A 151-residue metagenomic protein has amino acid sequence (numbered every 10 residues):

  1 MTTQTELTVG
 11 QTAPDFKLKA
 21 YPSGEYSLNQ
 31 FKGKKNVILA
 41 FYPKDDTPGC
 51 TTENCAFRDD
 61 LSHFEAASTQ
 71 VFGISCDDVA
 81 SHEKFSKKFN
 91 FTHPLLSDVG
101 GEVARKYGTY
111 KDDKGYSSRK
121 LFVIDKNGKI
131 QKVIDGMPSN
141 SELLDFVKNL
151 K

Functional and structural regions predicted by a protein language model:
M1-K151: Chalcogenol-based redox active-site neighborhoods
